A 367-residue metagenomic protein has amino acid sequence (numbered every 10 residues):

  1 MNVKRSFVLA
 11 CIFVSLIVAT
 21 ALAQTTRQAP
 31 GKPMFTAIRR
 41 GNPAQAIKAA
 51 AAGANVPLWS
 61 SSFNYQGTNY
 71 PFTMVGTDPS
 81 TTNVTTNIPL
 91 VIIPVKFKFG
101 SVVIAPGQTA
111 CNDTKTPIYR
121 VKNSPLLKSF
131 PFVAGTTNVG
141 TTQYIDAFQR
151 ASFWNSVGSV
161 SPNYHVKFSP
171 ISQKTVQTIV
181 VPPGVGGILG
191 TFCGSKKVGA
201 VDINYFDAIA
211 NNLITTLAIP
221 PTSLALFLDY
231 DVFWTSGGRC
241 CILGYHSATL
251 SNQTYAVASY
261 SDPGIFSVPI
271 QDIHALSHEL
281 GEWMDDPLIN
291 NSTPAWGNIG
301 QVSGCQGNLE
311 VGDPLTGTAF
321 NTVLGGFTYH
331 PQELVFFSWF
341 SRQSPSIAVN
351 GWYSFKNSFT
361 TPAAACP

Functional and structural regions predicted by a protein language model:
M1-L9: Bacterial N-terminal signal peptides that target proteins for export
A10-A19: Bacterial N-terminal signal peptides
A23-S129, S341-P367: N-terminal module-boundary/linker segments of secreted carbohydrate-active enzymes
Q28-G31, T36, R40-P43, A51-N55 (+4 more regions): Signals and flexible motifs at protein termini associated with secretion
K98-A147, S236-A256: Surface-exposed flexible segments
K115-G194: Low-complexity, serine/threonine/proline-enriched polar segments
L189, K196-I289: Active-site-proximal segment of zinc-dependent metalloprotease catalytic domains
G237-F266, I270, P287-P367: Metalloprotease/metallohydrolase-associated module, dominated by Zn2+-dependent proteases
